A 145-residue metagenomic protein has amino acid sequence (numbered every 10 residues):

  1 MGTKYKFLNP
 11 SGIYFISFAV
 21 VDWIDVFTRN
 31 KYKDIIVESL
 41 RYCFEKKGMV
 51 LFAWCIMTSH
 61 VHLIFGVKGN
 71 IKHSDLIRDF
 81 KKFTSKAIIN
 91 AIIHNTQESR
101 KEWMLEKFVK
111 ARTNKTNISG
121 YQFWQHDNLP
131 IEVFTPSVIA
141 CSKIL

Functional and structural regions predicted by a protein language model:
M1-L145: Short catalytic/metal-binding and nucleic-acid-binding patches
